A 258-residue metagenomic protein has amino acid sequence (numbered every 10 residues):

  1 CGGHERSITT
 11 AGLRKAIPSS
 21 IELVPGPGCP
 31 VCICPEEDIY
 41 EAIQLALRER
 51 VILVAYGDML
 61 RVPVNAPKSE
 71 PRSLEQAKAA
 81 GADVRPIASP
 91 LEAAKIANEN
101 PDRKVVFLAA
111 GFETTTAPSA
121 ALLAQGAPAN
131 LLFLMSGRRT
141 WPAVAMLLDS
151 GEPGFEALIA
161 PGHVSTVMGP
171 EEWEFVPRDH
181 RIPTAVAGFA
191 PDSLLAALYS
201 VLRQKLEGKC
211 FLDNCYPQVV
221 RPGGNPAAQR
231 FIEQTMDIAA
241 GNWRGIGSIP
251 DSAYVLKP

Functional and structural regions predicted by a protein language model:
C1-D102, T116, A124-A129, L134 (+3 more regions): Metallocofactor- and cofactor-centric catalytic cores in central/energy metabolism, strongly enriched
E37-E41, N98-V105, M146-G151, W173-F175 (+1 more regions): Short, surface-exposed amphipathic charged segments that create phosphate/polyanion-binding patches used for binding
R85-P86, V106, A185-V186: Short hydrophobic alpha-helical runs that function as membrane-insertion/retention elements
A88, R139, F189-S193: Short beta->alpha linker loops
V105-L108, F112-E172: Phosphate/pyrophosphate-binding betaalpha-module
L134, E152-P217, R221: A conserved active-site cap/scaffold subdomain adjacent to cofactor or substrate pockets
L195-P258: Internal helical hairpin/lid segments
